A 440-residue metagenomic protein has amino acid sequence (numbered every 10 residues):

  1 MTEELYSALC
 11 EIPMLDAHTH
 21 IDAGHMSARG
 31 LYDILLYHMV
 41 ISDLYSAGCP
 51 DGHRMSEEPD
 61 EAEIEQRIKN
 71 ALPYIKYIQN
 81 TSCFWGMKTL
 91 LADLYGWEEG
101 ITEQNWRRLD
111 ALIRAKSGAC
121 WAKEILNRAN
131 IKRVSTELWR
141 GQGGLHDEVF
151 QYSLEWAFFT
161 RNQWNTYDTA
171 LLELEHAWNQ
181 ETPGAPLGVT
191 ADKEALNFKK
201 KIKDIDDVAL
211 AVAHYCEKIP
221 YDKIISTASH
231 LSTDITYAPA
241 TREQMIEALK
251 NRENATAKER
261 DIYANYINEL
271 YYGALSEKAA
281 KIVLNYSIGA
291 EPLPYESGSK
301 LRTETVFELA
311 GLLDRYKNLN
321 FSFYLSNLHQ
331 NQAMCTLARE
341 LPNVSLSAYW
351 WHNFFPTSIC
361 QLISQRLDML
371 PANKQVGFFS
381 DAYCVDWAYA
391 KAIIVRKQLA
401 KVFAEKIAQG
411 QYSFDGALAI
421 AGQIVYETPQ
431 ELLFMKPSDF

Functional and structural regions predicted by a protein language model:
T2-G273, L319, A338-F440: Metal-cofactor-binding active-site regions of metalloenzymes
N254-L346: Long, well-ordered mid-to-C-terminal structural blocks that present hydrophobic/aromatic surfaces
